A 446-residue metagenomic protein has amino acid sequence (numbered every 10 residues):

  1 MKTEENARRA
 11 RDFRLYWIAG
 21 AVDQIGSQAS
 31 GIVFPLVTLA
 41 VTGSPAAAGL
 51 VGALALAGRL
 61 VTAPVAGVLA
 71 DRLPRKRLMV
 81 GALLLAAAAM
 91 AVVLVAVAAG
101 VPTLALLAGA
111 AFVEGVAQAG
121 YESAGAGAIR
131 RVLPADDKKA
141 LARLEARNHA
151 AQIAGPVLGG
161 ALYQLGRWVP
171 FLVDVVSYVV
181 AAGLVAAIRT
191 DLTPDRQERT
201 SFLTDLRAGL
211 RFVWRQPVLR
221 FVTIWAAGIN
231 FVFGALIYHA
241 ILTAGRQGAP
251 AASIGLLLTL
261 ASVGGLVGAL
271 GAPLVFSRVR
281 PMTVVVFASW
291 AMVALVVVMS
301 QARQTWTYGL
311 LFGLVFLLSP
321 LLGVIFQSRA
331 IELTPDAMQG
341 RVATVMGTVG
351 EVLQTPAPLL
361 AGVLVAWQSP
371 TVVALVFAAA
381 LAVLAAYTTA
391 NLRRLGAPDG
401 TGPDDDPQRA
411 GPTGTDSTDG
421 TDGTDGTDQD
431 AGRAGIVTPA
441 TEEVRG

Functional and structural regions predicted by a protein language model:
M1-R14, T190-I224, D406-G411, E442: Juxtamembrane intracellular "pre-TM" segments in multi-pass secondary transporters
K2-L60, R211-A261: Helix-loop boundary and gating motifs at the non-cytosolic
L15-G31, A55-A70, P74-A89, L106-A161 (+5 more regions): Substrate-agnostic recognition of the 12-TM MFS/MFS-like secondary transporter fold
W17, G49-G52, M79-V80, A108 (+6 more regions): Hydrophobic/aromatic positions within or immediately flanking transmembrane alpha-helices of multi-pass small-molecule
P35, M90-V97, G159, Y163 (+7 more regions): Structural signal for membrane-spanning alpha-helices in multi-pass inner-membrane proteins, emphasizing helix cores
T42, P74, A96-V101, A302-R303: Helix-breaking motifs and short loop linkers at transmembrane-helix boundaries and internal kinks in secondary membrane
V61-V65, K76-L78, L85, V92 (+5 more regions): C-terminal transmembrane bundle of multi-pass solute transporters/carriers
L104-G115, K139-T193, G255, T259 (+2 more regions): Hydrophobic alpha-helical transmembrane segments
